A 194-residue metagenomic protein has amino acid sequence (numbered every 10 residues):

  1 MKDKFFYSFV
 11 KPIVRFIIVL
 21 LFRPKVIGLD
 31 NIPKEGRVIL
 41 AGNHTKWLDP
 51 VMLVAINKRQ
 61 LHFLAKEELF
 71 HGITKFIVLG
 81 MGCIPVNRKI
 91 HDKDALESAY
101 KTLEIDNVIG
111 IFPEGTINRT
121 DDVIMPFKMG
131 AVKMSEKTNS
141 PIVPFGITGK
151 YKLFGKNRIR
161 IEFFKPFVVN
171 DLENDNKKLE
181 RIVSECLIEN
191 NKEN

Functional and structural regions predicted by a protein language model:
M1-F5, L96-N194: Non-catalytic C-terminal accessory region of glycerolipid acyltransferases and related lyso-lipid remodeling enzymes
M1-I39, T74, G82-C83, R158-I161 (+1 more regions): Membrane-anchoring hydrophobic helices of lipid-metabolizing enzymes
F6, V19, K34-I90: Catalytic core of membrane glycerolipid acyltransferases/transacylases, capturing the structured, soluble-facing
I13-V14, G80-V86, G115-R119: Short, basic, glycine/proline-bearing loop/turn elements
L21, K25, I90-L96: Glycine-rich, highly charged phosphate/nucleotide-binding loops
D30, H44-T45, M52, E67-L69 (+4 more regions): Short, flexible active-site-adjacent loop segments at beta-strand->alpha-helix junctions, enriched in small/polar
D30, H91, T148: Residue-level "edge-of-site" marker
